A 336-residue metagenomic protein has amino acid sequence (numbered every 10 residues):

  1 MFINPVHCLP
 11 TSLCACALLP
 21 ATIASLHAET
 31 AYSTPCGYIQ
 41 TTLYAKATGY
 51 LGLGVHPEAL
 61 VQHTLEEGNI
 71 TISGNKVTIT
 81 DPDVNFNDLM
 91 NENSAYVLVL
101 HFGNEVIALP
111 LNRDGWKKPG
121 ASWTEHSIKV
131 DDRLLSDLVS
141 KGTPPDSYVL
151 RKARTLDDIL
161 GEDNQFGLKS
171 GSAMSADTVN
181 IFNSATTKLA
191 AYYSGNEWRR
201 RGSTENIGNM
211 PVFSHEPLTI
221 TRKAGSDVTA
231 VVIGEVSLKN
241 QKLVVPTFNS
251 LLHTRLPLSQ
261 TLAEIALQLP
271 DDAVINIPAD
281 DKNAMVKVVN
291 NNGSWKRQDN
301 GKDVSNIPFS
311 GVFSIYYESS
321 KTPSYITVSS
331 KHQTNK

Functional and structural regions predicted by a protein language model:
F2-L13: Bacterial N-terminal signal peptides that target proteins for export
T11-T22: Bacterial N-terminal signal peptides
H27-L60, V231, E235, Y325-K336: Boundary/junction segments of secreted and surface-exposed precursor proteins
T34-D137: Autoprocessing Asn-cyclization modules and mimics
S94-G103, Y148-L150, V179, A273-I277: Short conserved beta-strand and strand-loop elements enriched in small hydrophobics with frequent Asp/Gly
D137-K152, K321-V328: Surface-exposed interaction regions enriched in Ser/Thr/Asp/Glu that occur as long low-complexity tracts or repetitive
D158-S175, S237-A284: Surface-exposed interaction/gating patches
T187-E235, K287-K336: Charged, amphipathic alpha-helical scaffolding segments
